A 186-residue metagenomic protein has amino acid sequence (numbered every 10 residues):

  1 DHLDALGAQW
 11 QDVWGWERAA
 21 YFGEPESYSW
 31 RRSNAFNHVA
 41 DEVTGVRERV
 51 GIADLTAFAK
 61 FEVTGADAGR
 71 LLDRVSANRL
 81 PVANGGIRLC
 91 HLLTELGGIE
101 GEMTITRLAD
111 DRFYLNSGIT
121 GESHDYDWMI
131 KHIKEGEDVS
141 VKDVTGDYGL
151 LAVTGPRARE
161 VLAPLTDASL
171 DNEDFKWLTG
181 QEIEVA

Functional and structural regions predicted by a protein language model:
D1-A186: Glycine/proline-enriched, intrinsically flexible loops and inter-domain linkers
